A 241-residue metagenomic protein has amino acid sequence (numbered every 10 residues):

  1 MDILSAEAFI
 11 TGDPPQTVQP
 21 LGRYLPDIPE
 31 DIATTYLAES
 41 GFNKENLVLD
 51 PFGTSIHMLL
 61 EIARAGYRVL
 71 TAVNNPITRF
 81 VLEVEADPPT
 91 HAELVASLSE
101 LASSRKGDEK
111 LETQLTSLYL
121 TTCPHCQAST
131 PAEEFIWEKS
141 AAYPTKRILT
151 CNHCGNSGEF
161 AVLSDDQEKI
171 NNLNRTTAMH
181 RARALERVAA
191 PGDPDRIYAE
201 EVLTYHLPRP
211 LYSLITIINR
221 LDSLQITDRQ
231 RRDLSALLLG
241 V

Functional and structural regions predicted by a protein language model:
M1-V241: S-adenosyl-L-methionine-dependent nucleic acid methyltransferase catalytic domains
